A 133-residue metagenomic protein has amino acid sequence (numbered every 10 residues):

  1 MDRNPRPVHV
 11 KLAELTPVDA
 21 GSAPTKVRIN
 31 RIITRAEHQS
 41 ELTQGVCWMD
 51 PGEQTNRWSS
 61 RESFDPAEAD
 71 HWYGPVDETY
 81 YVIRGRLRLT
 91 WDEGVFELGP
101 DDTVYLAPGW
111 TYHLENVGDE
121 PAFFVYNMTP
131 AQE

Functional and structural regions predicted by a protein language model:
M1-W58: A short, N-terminal "cap"/entry segment at the start of jelly-roll beta-barrel domains of the cupin/DSBH fold
E41, F96, P121-A122: Short acidic/proline- and small/hydrophobic-mixed sequence motifs that coincide with surface turns and coil-to-beta
G45-G74, P108: Conserved short histidine dyad/triad with adjacent acidic residue
V46, R84, W91-E93, N116 (+1 more regions): Residue-level recognition of conserved beta-strand positions in structured domain cores
P66-A69, P75-L87: Glycine- and acidic-residue-biased ligand/ion/polar-headgroup-sensing regions
R88, P108-E133: Ligand-binding loop in jelly-roll beta-barrel domains
D92-P108: Short acidic-glycine-tyrosine-enriched beta hairpin
